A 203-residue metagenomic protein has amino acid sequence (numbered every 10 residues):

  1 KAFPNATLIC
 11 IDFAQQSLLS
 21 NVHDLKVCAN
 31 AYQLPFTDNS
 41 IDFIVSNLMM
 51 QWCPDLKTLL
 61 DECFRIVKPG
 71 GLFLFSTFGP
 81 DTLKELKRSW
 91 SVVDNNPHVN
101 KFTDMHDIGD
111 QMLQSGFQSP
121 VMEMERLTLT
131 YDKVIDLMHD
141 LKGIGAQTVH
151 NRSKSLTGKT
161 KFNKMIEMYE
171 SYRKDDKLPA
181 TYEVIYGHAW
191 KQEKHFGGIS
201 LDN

Functional and structural regions predicted by a protein language model:
K1-T37, F43, K57-D61: Class I SAM-dependent methyltransferase SAM/SAH-binding core
P4, P54, K68: Short conserved AdoMet
S17, C53, D81: Catalytic P-loop NTPase motifs of RecA-like helicase/translocase cores
K26, V92-V93, M138-L141: Short, hinge-like loop/turn segments at secondary-structure boundaries
D42-K57, T77: A short SAM/SAH-binding and catalytic strip from SAM-dependent methyltransferases
K57-L72: A short glycine-rich, Lys/Arg-flanked "PGG" loop and its adjoining helix->strand segment in the class I
G70-V134, I144-L156: Conserved catalytic/acceptor-binding region of the Class I
I135-N203: C-terminal lobe and adjacent flexible extensions of AdoMet/dcAdoMet transferase-like proteins
